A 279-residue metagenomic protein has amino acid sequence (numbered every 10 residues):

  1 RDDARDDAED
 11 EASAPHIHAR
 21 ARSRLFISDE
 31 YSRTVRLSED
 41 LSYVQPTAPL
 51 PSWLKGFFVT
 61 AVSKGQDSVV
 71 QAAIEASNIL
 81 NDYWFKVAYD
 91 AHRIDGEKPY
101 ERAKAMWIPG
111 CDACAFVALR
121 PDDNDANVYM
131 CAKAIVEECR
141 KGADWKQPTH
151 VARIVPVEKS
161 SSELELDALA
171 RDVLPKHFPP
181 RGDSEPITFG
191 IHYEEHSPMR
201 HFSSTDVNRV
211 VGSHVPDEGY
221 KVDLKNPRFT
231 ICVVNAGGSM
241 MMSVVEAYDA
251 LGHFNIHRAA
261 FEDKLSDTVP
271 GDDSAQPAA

Functional and structural regions predicted by a protein language model:
R1-A279: SAM-dependent transferase fold signal centered on methyltransferase-like domains, encompassing both Class I
